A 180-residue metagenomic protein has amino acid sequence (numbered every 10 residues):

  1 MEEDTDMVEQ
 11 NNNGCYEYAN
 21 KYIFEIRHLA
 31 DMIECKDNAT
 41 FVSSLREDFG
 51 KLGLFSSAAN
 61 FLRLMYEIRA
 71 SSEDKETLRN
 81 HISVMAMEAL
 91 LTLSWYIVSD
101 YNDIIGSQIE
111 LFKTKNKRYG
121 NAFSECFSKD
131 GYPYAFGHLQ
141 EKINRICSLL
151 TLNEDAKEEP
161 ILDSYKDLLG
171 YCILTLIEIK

Functional and structural regions predicted by a protein language model:
E2-K180: Intrinsically disordered, low-complexity regulatory regions that flank transcription factor DNA-binding cores
